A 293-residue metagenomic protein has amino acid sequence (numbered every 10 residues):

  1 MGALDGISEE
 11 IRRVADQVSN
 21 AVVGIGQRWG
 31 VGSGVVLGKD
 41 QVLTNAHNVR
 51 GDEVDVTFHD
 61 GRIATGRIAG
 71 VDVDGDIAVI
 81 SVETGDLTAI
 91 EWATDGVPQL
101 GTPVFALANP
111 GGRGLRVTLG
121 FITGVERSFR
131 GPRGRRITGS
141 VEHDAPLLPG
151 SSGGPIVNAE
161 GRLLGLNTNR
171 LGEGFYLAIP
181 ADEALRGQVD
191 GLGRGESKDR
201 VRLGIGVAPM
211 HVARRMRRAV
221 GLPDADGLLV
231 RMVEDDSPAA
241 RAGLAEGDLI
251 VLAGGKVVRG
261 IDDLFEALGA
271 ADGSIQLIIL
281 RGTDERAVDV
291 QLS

Functional and structural regions predicted by a protein language model:
M1, R12, S19, W29-V31 (+2 more regions): Catalytic-histidine neighborhood of serine endopeptidases, predominantly the chymotrypsin-like S1/PA family
M1-A15, A106, P110, A159 (+2 more regions): C-terminal cap/linker of serine protease catalytic domains
G6-R13, A21-K39, N45, R62-T65 (+4 more regions): A conserved glycine-rich beta-strand in the N-terminal activation segment of trypsin-fold
R13-V14, R67-A69, E83-G114, P146-L148 (+3 more regions): Active-site substrate-binding loop(s) of clan PA
S19-A21, V82-E91, R116-G174, A181-G187 (+1 more regions): Active-site region of chymotrypsin-like
G70-D76, S81, R113, V125-V141 (+2 more regions): Gly/Ser-enriched beta-turn/beta-hairpin loop segments
A145-G150, G154-P155, A208-L252, K256-R259: PDZ/PDZ-like domain segments forming the peptide/carboxylate-binding groove, activating on the N-terminal beta-strands
D190-V201, A240-A245, V251-V257, D263-S293: PDZ-domain C-terminal substructure recognizer with occasional recognition of PDZ-binding tails
